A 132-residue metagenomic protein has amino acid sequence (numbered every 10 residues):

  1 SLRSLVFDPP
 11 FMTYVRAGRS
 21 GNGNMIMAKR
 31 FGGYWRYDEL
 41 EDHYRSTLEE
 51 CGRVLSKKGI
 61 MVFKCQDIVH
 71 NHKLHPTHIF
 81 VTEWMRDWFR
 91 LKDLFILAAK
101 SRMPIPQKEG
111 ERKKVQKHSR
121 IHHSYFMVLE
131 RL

Functional and structural regions predicted by a protein language model:
S1-L132: Class I S-adenosyl-L-methionine-dependent methyltransferase catalytic core
